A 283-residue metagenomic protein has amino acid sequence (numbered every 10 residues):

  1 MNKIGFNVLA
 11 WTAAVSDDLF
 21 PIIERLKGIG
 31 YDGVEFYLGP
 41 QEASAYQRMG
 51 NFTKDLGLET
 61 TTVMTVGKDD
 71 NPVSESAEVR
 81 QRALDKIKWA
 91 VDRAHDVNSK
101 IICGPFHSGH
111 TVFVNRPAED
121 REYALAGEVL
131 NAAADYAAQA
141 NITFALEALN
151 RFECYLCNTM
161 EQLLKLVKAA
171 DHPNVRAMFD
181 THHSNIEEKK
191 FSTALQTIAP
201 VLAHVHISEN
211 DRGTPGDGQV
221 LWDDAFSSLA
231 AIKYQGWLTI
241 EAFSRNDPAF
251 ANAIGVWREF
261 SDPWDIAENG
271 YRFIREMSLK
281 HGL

Functional and structural regions predicted by a protein language model:
M1-K27, N98-K100, C157-F179, S184-L283: Histidine-acidic metal/acid-base catalytic patches
A10-T12, L38-P40, V66-D69, F106-H110 (+4 more regions): Active-site-proximal loop/turn and secondary-structure-junction residues that shape catalytic pockets, frequently
F20-P40, A90, D96-K100: Catalytic domains of carbohydrate-active enzymes, especially glycoside hydrolases
D32-G33, E59, K100, T143 (+1 more regions): Residue-level detector of anion-binding/catalytic polar loops
E42-F52: Active-site-adjacent beta->alpha loops and helix N-cap segments on the catalytic face of soluble alpha/beta enzymes
D55, A77-R176, S261-D265: Active-site acidic/histidine proton-transfer and metal-coordination neighborhood in alpha/beta enzyme cores
T60-T62, C103, L146, F179 (+1 more regions): Hydrophobic residues in well-ordered beta-strands that form the structural core
D69-S74, H110-R116, E153, I186 (+2 more regions): A short acidic, helix-capping loop that chelates divalent metal ions and anchors anionic groups
